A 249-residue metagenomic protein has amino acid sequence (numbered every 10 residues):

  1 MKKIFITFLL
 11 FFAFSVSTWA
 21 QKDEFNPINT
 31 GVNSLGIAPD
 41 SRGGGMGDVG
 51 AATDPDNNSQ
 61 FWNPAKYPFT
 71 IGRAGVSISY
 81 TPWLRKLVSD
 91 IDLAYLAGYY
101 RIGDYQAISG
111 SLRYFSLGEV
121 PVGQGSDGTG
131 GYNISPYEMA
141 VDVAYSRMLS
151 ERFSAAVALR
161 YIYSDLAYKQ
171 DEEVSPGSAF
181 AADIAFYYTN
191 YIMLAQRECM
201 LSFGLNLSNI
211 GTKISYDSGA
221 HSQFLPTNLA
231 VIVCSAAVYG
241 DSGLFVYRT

Functional and structural regions predicted by a protein language model:
M1-I4, E151: Positively charged n-region of N-terminal signal peptides that target proteins for export
I4-F14: Sec-dependent N-terminal signal peptides
V16-A20: Sec/Tat signal peptide C-region and signal peptidase I cleavage site
Q21-T249: Subset of outer-membrane beta-barrel
